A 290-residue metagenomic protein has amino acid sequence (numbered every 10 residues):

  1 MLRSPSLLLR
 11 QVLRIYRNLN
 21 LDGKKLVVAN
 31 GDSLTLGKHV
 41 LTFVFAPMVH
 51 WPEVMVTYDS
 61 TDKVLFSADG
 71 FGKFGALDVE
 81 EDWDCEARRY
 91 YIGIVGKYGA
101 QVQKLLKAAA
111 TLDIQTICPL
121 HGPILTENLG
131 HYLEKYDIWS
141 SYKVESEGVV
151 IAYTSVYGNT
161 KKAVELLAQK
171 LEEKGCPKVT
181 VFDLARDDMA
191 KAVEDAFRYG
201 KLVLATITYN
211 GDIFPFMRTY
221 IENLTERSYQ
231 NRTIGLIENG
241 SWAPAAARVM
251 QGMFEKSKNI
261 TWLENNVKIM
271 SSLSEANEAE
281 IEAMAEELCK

Functional and structural regions predicted by a protein language model:
M1-L34: Active-site HxH/HxHxD metal-binding segment of metal-dependent hydrolases
Q11, K63, D69-G70, G122 (+1 more regions): Active-site metal-binding loops of divalent metal-dependent hydrolases
S33-F66: Core dinuclear metal-dependent hydrolase active-site scaffold
Y58, L65, G148-A152, G235: Conserved beta-strand elements of the Class I
L65-E80: Short, solvent-exposed beta-strand-terminating loops
L77-I117, H121-I124, L166-F182, A192-K290: FMN-binding flavodoxin-like domain, especially the glycine-rich phosphate-binding loop
C118-E145, T219: Short N-terminal or domain-adjacent regulatory/targeting segments
A152-E173: Short, charged N-terminal beta->alpha structural module
